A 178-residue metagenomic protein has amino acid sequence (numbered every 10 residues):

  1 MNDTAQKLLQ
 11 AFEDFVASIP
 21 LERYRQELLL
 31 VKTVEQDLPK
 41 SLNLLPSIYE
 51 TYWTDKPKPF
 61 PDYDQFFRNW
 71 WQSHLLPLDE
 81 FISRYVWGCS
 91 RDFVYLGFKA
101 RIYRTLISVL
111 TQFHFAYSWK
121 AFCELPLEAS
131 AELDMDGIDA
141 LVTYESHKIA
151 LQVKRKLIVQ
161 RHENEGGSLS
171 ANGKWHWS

Functional and structural regions predicted by a protein language model:
M1-F81: Nuclease-adjacent, charged terminal/linker segments that flank catalytic cores
P20, V86, I102, A171-W177: Hydrophobic face of amphipathic alpha-helices
W53, W70-W71, W87, W119 (+1 more regions): A residue-identity detector for tryptophan
F81-F98: N-terminal low-complexity, intrinsically disordered segments
V94-F113, L133: A short, highly charged nucleic-acid-interacting micro-segment common to nuclease and nuclease-linked defense proteins
Q112-D139, T143: A short acidic/basic microdomain associated with nuclease active sites
L141-L151: Active-site beta-strand-loop-beta-strand hairpin of nuclease catalytic cores that positions key catalytic residues
K154-S178: Catalytic cores of nucleic-acid endonucleases
